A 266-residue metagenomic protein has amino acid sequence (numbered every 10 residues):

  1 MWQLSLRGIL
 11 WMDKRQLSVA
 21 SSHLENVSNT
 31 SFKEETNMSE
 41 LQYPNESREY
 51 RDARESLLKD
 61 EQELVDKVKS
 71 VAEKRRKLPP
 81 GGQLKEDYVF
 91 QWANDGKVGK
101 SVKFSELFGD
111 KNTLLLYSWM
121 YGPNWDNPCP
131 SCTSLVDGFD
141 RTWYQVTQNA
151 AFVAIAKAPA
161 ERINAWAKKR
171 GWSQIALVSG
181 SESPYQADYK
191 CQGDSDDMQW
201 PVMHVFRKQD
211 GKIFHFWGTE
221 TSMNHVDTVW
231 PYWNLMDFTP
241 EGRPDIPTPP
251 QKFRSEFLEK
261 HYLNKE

Functional and structural regions predicted by a protein language model:
M1-W2, I9: N-terminal regions encompassing targeting/leader/pre-sequences
Q3-L4, R15-L17: Cationic, low-complexity basic patches in intrinsically disordered or flexible, solvent-exposed regions
L4, V102-K103, P159: Short, solvent-exposed coil/turn linker segments
I9-W11, R15, S21-N37: Short, Lys/Arg-enriched N-terminal segments with co-localized hydrophobic residues within the first ~10-30 amino acids
F32-L114, W119-P130, S134-Y144, Q148 (+2 more regions): Non-globular targeting/processing and membrane-anchoring segments
D140, E161-N164: Residue-level marker for well-ordered alpha-helical positions
T147-R162, I175-P184: Thiol-based oxidoreductase modules, predominantly thioredoxin-like and allied folds used for disulfide exchange
W166-Q174: Short, conserved SAM-binding/catalytic segment of Class I S-adenosyl-L-methionine-dependent methyltransferases
